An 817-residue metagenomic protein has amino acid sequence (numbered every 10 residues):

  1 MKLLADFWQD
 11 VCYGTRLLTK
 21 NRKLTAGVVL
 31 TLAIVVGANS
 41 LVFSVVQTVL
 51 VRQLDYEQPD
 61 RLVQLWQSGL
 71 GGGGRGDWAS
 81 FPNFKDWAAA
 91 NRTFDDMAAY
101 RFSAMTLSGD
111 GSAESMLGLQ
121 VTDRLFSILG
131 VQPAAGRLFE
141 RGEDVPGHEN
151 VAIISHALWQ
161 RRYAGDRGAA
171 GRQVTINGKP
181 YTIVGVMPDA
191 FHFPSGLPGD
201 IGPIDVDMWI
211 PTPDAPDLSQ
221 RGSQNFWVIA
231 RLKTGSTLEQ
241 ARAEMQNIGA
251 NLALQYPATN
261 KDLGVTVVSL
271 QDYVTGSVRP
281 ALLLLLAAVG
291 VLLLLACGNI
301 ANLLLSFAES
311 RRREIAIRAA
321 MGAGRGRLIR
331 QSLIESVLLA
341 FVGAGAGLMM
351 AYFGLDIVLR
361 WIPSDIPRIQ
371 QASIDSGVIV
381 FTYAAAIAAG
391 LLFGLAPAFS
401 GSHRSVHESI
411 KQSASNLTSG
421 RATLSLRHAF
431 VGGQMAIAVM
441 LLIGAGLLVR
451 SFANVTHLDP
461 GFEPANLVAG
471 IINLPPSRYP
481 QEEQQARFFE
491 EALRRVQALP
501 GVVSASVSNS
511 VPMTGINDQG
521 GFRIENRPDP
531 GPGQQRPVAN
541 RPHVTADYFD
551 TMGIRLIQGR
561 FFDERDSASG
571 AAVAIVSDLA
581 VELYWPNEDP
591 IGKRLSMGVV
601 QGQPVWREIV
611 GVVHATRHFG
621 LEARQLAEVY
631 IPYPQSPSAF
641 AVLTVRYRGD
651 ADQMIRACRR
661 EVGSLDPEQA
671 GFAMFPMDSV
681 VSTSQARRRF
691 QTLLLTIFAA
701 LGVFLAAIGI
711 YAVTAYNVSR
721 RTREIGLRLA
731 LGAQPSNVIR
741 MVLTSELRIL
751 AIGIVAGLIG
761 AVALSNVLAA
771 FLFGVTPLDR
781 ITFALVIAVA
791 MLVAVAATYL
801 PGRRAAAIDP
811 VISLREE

Functional and structural regions predicted by a protein language model:
M1-A26, L270-T275, L303-R330, I334 (+2 more regions): Alpha-helical transmembrane segments of integral membrane proteins
R22-V49, Q53, L295-G298, A340 (+6 more regions): Short, strongly hydrophobic transmembrane alpha-helices
I34-V63, L305, G354-S364, I437-N466 (+4 more regions): Alpha-helical transmembrane segments
V45, A301, V337-S409, R450-S451 (+1 more regions): Small-residue-rich transmembrane alpha-helices
L54-A104, Q224-I229, V455, D459-G521: Membrane-proximal extracellular/periplasmic loop immediately following the first transmembrane helix
A104, L117-R141, N150-L283, D356-I357 (+5 more regions): Mid-to-C-terminal secondary-structure elements that act as membrane-proximal/extracytoplasmic interface segments
T275-L292, S376-F381, Q685-G702, T744 (+1 more regions): N-terminal membrane-entry
A296-A340, L417-T418, I708-L750, I754 (+3 more regions): Interfacial "coupling" helices/loops that link adjacent transmembrane helices in transporter permeases
